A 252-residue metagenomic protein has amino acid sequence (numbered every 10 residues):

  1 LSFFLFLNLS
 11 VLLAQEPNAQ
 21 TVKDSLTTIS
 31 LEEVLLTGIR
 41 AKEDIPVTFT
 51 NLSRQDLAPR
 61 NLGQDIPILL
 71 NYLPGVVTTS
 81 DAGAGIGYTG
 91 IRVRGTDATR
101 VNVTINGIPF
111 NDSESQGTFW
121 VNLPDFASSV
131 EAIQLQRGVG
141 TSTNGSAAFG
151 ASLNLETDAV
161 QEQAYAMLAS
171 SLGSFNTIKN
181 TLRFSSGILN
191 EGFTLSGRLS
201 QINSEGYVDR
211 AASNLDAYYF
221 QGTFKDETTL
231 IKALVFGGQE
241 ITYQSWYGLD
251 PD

Functional and structural regions predicted by a protein language model:
L9-A14: Sec/Tat signal peptide C-region and signal peptidase I cleavage site
E16-P59, A98: Short, acidic, small-residue-rich periplasmic hinge/interaction motif at the N-terminus of Gram-negative outer-membrane
T27, V76-G87, I108, E114 (+2 more regions): Short, glycine-/polar-rich solvent-exposed loops and beta-turns at beta-strand/coil boundaries
E33, I66-L69, T89-R92, T104 (+4 more regions): N-terminal periplasmic accessory domains that precede and gate Gram-negative outer-membrane beta-barrel machines
P67, N71-P109, E131: Extracytoplasmic beta-strand/coil segments of soluble accessory domains associated with Gram-negative outer-membrane
S80, G140-N144, S170-L172, Y207-D209: Outer-membrane beta-barrel domain signature
P109-R137, E156: Short acidic/polar hinge/loop motifs at secondary-structure boundaries that mediate gating or recognition
Y165, L172-N203, V208-Y247: Transmembrane beta-barrel wall of Gram-negative outer-membrane proteins
